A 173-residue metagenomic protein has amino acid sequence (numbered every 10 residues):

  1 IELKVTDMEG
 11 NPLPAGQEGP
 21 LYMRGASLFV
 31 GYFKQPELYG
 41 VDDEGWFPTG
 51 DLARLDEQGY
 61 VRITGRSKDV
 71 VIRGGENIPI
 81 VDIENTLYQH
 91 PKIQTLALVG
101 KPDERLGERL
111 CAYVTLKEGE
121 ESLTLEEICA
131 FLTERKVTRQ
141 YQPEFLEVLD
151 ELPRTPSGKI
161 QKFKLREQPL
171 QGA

Functional and structural regions predicted by a protein language model:
I1, P91-Q94, D150: Structural motif
E2-Y22, E57-Q58, G119-L125, Q161: Conserved beta-loop-beta connector loops within the AMP-binding
T6-D7, V41, T49, L55 (+1 more regions): Hydrophobic alpha-helical segments, especially N-terminal targeting/anchoring helices
N11-G40, E76: Conserved ATP/PPi-binding loop(s) of AMP-dependent carboxylate-activating enzymes
G25, V30-G31, L52-Y141, G158 (+1 more regions): AMP-binding/adenylate-forming catalytic core of the ANL superfamily
F145-P156: Short proline/glycine- and acidic-rich turn/helix-capping motifs at secondary-structure junctions
Q168-A173: Acidic/polar alpha-helix N-cap and adjacent early helical turns within long charge-rich amphipathic helices/linkers
